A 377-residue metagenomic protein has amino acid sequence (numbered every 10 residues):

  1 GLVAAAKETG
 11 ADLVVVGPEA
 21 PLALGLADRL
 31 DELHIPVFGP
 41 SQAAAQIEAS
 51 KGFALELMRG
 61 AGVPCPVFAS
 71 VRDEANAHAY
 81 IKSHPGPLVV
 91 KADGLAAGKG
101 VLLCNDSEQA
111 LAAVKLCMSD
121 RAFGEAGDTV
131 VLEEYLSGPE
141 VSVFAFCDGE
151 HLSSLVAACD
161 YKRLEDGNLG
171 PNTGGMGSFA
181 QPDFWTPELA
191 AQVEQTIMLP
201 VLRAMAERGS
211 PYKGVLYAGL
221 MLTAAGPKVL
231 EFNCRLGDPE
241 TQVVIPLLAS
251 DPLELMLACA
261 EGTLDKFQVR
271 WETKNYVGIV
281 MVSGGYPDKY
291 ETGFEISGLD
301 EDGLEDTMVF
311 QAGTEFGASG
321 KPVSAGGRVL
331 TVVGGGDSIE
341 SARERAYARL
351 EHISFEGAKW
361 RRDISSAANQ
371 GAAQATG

Functional and structural regions predicted by a protein language model:
G1-E8: Glycine-rich, highly charged phosphate/nucleotide-binding loops
E8-T9, H84: Active-site charged/polar residues at nucleotide-handling catalytic sites that mediate phosphoryl, nucleotidyl
D12-S50, G62-R72: A short, GP-enriched loop/loop-strand-helix hinge that lies immediately N-terminal to, or at the N-terminal rim
P85-D106, V244: Conserved anion/nucleotide-ligand pocket segment
G100, C104-T241: Internal nucleotide-binding/catalytic subdomain
V193-L216, N233-D306, G317: Active-site "cap" helix and flanking loop/linker of ATP-utilizing ligase/carboxylase catalytic domains
T314-S319, V323-G377: Generic C-terminus detector
